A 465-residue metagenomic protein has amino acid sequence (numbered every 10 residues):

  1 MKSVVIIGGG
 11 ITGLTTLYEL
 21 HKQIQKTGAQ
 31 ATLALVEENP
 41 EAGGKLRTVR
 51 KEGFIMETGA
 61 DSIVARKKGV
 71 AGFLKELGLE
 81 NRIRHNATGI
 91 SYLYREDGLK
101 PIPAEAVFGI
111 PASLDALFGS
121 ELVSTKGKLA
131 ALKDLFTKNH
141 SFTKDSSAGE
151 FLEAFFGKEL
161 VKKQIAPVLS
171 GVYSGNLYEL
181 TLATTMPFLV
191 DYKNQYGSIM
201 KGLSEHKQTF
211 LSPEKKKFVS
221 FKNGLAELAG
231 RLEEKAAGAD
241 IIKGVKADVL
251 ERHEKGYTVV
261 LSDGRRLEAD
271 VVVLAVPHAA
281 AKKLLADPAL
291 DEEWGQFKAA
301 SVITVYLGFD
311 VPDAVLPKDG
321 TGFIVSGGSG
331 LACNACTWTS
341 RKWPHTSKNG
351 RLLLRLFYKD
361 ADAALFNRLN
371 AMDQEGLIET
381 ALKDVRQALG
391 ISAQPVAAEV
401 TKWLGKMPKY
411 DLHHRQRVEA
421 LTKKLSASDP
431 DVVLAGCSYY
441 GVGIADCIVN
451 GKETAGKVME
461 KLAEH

Functional and structural regions predicted by a protein language model:
M1-T12: Beta1/beta-strand and adjacent pyrophosphate-binding region of the FAD-binding site in flavoprotein oxidoreductases
I11-T12, A42, N450: Hydrophobic/small residue at the entry helix of a nucleotide-binding pocket
H21-R50: Glycine-rich FAD pyrophosphate-binding loop
E52-K138: Dinucleotide-binding Rossmann-like beta1-alpha1 core, especially the glycine-rich loop that anchors the ADP
H85-A87, K243-V245, E251, G436: Short loop/edge segments at beta-strand edges and connector loops that shape dinucleotide/nucleotide cofactor-binding
K128-V245: Active-site/ligand-binding neighborhood in enzyme catalytic cores
K246-L354, A361-N367, Q387-A388: Mid-domain catalytic core of redox enzymes that form a hydrophobic substrate pocket/lid adjacent to a catalytic redox
W338-T339, W343-H465: Conserved flavin/dinucleotide-binding core of flavoenzymes
